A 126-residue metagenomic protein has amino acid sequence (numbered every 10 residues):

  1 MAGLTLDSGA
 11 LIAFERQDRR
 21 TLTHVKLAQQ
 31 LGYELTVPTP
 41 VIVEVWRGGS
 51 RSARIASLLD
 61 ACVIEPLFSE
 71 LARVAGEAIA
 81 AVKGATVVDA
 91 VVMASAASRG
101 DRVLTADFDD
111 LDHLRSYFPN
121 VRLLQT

Functional and structural regions predicted by a protein language model:
M1, A97-T126: Acidic, PIN/NYN-like endoribonuclease modules and their adjacent C-terminal/linker elements
M1-V37, W46-V63, T126: Short, well-structured N-terminal submotif of metal-dependent ribonuclease cores
A10-L11, V41-I42, L71, V91-V92 (+1 more regions): Alpha-helix capping/helix-boundary segments
E15-R16, G49, I79, R115-F118: Short, flexible helix/strand-to-coil boundary loops that buttress conserved ligand/catalytic motifs in alpha/beta
V37, P66, V87, T105-A106: Short beta-strand scaffold positions
V45, T86-R102: Acidic, metal-associated active-site segment
A61-V82: Acidic catalytic patch
